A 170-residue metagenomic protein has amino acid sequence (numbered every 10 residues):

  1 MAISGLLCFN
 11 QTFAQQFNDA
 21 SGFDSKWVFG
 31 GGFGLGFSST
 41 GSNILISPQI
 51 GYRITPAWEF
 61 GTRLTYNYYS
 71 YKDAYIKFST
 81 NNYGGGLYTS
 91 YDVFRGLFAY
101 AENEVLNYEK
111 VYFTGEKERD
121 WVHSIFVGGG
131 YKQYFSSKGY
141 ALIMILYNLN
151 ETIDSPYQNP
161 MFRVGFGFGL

Functional and structural regions predicted by a protein language model:
M1-N18, L170: Bacterial Sec-dependent N-terminal signal peptides
F13-R53, A57-R63: Short glycine/proline- and aromatic-enriched beta-strand/turn motifs that initiate or cap beta-hairpins
S25-W27, S42-I44, S79-Y83, W121-I125 (+1 more regions): Residues that define the transmembrane beta-barrel architecture of outer-membrane proteins
W27, A57-F60, G96-A99, F135-A141: Repeated loop/turn-to-beta-strand initiation elements of outer-membrane beta-barrel proteins
G31, T62, T89, A99-A101 (+3 more regions): Membrane-embedded beta-strand positions of outer-membrane beta-barrel proteins
F33-S39, Y66-S70, N103-E109, Q133 (+2 more regions): Transmembrane beta-strands of outer-membrane beta-barrel pores
G34-L45, D73-K77, S137, E151-N159: Solvent-exposed loop/turn segments connecting transmembrane beta-strands in outer-membrane beta-barrel proteins
F126-Q133, Y157-L170: Outer-membrane beta-barrel "beta-signal"
